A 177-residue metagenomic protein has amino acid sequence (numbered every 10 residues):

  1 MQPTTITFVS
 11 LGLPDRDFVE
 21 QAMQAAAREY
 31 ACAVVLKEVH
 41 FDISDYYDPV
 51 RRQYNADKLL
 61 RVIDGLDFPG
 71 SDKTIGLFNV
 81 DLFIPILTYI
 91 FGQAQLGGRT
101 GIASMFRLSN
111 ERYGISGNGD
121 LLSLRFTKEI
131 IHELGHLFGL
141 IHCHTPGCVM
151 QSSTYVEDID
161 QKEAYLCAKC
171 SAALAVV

Functional and structural regions predicted by a protein language model:
M1-P3, N110-E111: A short alpha-helix capping/helix-coil boundary motif
Q2-L13: Fold-level signature of zinc-dependent metallopeptidase catalytic domains
P3-T5, S71, G97, A164: A structure-centric signal for secondary-structure junctions around beta-strands
T7, T74-G76, G101-I102, V149 (+1 more regions): Generic structural signal for residues positioned in beta-strands
G12-I130, I141: Metzincin-family zinc-dependent endopeptidase catalytic domain
Y113, G117-V177: The catalytic-center signature of Zn2+-dependent metalloproteases
